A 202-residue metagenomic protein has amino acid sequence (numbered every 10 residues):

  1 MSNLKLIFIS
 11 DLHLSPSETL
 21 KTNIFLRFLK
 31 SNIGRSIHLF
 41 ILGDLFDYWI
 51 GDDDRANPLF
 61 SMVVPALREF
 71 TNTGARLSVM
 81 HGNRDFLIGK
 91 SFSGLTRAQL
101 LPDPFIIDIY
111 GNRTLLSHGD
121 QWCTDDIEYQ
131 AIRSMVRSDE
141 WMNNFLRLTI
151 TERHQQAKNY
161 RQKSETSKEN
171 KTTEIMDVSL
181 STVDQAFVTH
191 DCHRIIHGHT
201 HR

Functional and structural regions predicted by a protein language model:
S2-K5, I9, L14-I109: Core catalytic region of metal-dependent phosphoesterases/phosphodiesterases, especially metallo-beta-lactamase-like
N23, P58-S61, P65, Q130 (+3 more regions): Generic alpha-helical secondary structure signal
R27, E69, K90, G94 (+6 more regions): Charged/polar, solvent-exposed surface patches and flexible loops
F46, D85-F86, Q121-C123, R202: Short, catalytically relevant binding-site loops at active-site mouths
D47-F70, I150, Q162-T173, H190-I195: N-terminal short leaders/motifs
Q99-P102, R113-L115, D120, D126-A131 (+1 more regions): Conserved beta-sheet core of the metallophosphoesterase superfamily
D108-I109, T114, W141: Acidic, His- and aromatic-enriched active-site or binding-groove loops in soluble protein domains that engage sugars
G119-S179: Active-site-proximal loop/helix segment associated with metal-binding centers of metalloenzymes
